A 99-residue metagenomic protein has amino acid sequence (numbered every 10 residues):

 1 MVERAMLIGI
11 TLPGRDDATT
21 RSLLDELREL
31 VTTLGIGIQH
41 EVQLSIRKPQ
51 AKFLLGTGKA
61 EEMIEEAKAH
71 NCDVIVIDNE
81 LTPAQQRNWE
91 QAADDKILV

Functional and structural regions predicted by a protein language model:
M1-V99: N-terminal accessory targeting/assembly segments
